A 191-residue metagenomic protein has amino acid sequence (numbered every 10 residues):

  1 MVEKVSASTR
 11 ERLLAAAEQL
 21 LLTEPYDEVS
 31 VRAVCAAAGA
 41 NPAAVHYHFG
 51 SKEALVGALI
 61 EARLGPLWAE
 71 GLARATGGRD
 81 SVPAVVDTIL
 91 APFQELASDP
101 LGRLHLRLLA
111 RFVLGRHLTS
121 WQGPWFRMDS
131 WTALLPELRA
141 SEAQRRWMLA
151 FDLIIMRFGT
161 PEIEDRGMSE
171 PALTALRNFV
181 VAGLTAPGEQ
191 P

Functional and structural regions predicted by a protein language model:
M1-S8, E189-P191: N-terminal intrinsically disordered/low-complexity leader segments
T9, L13-A16, R146: N-terminal positioning helix adjacent to the helix-turn-helix/winged-helix DNA-binding module
R12, L20-A54, A58, A62: Helix-turn-helix
V56-R63, E70-G71, S120: Alpha-helical DNA-contacting segments of helix-turn-helix folds
L72-L106: Hydrophobic alpha-helical connector segments
A84, V113-E137, R145: Amphipathic alpha-helical packing segments from all-alpha helical-bundle domains
I89, F93, L106-V113, A150-I154 (+1 more regions): Short alpha-helical scaffolding segments that buttress acidic/His motifs in well-ordered protein cores
M128-P191: C-terminal peripheral helix-coil segments that are non-catalytic and often amphipathic
